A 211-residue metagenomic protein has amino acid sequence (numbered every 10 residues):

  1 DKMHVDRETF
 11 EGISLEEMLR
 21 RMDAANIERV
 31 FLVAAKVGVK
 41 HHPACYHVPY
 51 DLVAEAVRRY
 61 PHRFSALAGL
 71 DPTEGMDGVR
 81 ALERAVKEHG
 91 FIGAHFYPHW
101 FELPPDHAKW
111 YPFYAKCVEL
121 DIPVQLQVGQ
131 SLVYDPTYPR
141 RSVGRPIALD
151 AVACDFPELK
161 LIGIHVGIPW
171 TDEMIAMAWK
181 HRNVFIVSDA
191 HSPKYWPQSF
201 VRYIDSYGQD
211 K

Functional and structural regions predicted by a protein language model:
D1-A35, K40-A44: An N-terminally biased module of ancient metal coordination in phosphate/nucleic-acid-related enzymes
K2, F10-S14, H41-C45, G75-D77 (+3 more regions): Alpha-helix capping and helix-coil boundary motifs
D6-T9, A44, G69, F101 (+2 more regions): Short N-terminal micro-motifs specific to bacterial/archaeal maturation and metal-cluster initiation sites
G12-M22, E74-A85, T171: Short, acidic/polar
S14-E16, Y46-D51, R145-A148: Well-ordered, non-membrane alpha-helical segments in soluble/globular domains
E17-A25, E55-R59, R84-E88, A151-V152 (+2 more regions): A generic secondary-structure signal
E28-V133, T137-R140: Active-site gating/metal-coordination segments in enzymes
F91-G93, L103-K211: Catalytic pocket-lining loop regions of alpha/beta-barrel enzymes, especially the amidohydrolase/enolase/GH5 lineages
